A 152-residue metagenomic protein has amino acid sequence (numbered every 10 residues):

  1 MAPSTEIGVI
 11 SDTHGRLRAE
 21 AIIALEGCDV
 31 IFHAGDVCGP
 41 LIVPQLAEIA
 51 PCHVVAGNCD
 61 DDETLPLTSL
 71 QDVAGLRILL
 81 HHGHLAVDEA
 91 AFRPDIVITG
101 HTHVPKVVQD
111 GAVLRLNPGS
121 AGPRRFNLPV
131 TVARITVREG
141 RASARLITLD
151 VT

Functional and structural regions predicted by a protein language model:
M1-C52, D60-L67, L128-T131: N-terminal active-site segment of His-dependent metallophosphoesterases
M1-P3, E48, A74, Q109 (+1 more regions): Short, structurally constrained coil/turn elements that cap an alpha-helix or connect an alpha-helix to the following
S11-G15, G35-V37, N58-D60, G83-L85 (+2 more regions): Active-site metal-binding loops of divalent metal-dependent hydrolases
A24-E26, F32, I49, E63 (+7 more regions): General N-terminal targeting signals
P40-I96: Active-site neighborhood of divalent metal-dependent phosphoester bond hydrolases
H53, R77-R145: Conserved beta-sheet core of the metallophosphoesterase superfamily
A144-T152: Short, solvent-exposed aromatic-acidic interface loops
